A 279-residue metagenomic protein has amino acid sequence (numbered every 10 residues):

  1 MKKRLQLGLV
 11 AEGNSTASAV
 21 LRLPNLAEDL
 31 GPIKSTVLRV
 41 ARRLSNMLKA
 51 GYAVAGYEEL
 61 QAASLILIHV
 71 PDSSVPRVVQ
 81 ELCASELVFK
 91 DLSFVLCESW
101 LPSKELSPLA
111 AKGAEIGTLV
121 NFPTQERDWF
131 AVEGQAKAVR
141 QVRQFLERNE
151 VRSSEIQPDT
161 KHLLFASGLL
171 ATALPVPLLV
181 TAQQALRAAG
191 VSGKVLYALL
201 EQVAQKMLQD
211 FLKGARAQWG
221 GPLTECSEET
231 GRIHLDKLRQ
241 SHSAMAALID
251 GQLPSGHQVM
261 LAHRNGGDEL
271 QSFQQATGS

Functional and structural regions predicted by a protein language model:
M1-E58: NAD(P)+-binding Rossmann beta1-loop-alpha1 motif at the extreme N-terminus of oxidoreductases
K2-R4, A27-L30, A62-A63, K90-L92 (+1 more regions): A general structural motif
L9-V10, I68, V132: Hydrophobic Val/Ile/Leu positions in short beta-strands of Rossmann-like dinucleotide-binding domains
L38, R42-T124: Rossmann-like NAD(P)(H) cofactor-binding subdomain of soluble oxidoreductases
V40-M47, P108-A114, Q125-L212: Internal alpha-helical scaffold of NAD(P)-dependent oxidoreductase catalytic cores
Q205-S279: Interdomain hinge/lid region at the active-site interface of Rossmann-like NAD(P)-dependent oxidoreductases
